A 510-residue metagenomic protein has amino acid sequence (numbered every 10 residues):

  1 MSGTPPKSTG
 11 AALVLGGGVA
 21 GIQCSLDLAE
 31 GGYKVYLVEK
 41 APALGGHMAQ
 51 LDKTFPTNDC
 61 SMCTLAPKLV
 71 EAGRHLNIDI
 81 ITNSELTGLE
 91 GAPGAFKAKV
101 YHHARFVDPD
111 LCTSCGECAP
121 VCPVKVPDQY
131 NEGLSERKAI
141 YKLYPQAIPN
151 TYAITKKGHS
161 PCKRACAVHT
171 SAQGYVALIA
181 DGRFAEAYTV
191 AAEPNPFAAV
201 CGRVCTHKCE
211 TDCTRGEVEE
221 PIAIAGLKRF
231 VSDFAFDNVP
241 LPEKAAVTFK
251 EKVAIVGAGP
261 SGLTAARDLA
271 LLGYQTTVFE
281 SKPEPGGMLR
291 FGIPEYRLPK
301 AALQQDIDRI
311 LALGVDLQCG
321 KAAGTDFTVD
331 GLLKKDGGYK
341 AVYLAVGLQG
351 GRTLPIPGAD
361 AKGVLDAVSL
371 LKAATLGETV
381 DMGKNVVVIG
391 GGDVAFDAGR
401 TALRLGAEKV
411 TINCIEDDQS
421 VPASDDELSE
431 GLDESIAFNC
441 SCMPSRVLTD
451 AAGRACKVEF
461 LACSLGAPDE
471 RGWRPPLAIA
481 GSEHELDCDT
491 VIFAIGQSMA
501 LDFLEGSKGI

Functional and structural regions predicted by a protein language model:
M1-S2, A41-P67, I81-L111, P123-P161 (+5 more regions): Non-heme iron-sulfur electron-transfer modules
S2-L44, R105-D110, C115-E117, V126-L134 (+11 more regions): Rossmann-like dinucleotide/flavin-binding elements
Y33-V35, I80, L111-Q129, D212-V218 (+1 more regions): Hydrophobic or amphipathic alpha-helical targeting/insertion segments
P42-M62, P283-A302, V421-E430: Conserved N-terminal glycine-rich FAD pyrophosphate-binding loop of Rossmann-like flavoproteins
P67-D108, P299-T353, L365-M382, R404-I510: A Rossmann-like FAD-binding core segment of flavoenzymes
K163, A359, K508-I510: FAD-binding beta-loop-beta segment adjacent to the flavin cofactor pocket
V168, L178, A192, T206 (+13 more regions): Structural/interface elements that position substrates and couple domains in central-metabolism enzymes
